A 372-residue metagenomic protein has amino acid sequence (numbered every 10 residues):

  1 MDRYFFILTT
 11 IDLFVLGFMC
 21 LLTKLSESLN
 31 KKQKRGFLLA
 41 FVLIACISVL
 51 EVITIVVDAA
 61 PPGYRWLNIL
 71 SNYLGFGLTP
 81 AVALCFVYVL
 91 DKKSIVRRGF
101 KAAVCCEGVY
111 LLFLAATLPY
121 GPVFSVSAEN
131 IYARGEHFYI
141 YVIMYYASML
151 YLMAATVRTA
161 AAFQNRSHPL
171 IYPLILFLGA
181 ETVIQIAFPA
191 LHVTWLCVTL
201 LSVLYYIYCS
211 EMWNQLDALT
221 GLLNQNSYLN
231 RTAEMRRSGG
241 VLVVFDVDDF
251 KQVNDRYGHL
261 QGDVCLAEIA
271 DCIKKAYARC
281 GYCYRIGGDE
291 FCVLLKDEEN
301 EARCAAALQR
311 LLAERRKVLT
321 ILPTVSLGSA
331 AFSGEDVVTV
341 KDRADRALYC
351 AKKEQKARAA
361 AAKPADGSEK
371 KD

Functional and structural regions predicted by a protein language model:
R3-I11, A116-Y151, Q185-L191: Extracellular-loop-to-transmembrane junctions of the mid-late helices
L8-Y64, N68-F86, V104-G121, L170-I186: Hydrophobic alpha-helical transmembrane segments of multi-pass membrane proteins
M19-T23, C85-V89, I143-F163: Alpha-helical transmembrane segments in multipass membrane proteins, preferentially the mid-helix core
K24-F37, D91-K101, V157-H168: Membrane-interface helix-boundary motifs at transmembrane edges
A154-V157, A161-L219, N226-G240: Signal-transducing coiled-coil linker helices
Q225-V241, K251-A278, Y284-G288, C292-V293 (+4 more regions): Conserved long alpha-helical elements within nucleotide-processing catalytic cores of c-di-GMP signaling and class III
R285, L312-F332: Catalytic core regions of nucleotide second-messenger enzymes
Q309, S326, A330-D372: Catalytic-core segments of nucleotide cyclases and related cyclic-nucleotide turnover enzymes
